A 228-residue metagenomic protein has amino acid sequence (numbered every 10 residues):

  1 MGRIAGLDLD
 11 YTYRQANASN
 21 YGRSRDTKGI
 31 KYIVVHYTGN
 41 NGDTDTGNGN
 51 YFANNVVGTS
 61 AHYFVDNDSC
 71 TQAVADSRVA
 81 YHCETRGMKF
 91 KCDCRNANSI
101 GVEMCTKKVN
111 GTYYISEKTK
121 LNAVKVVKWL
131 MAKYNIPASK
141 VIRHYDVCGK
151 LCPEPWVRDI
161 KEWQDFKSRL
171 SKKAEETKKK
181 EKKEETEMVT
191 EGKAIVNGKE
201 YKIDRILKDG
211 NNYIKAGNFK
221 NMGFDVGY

Functional and structural regions predicted by a protein language model:
M1-Q15, G22-T27, A97, C105-E184: Basic/polar, cationic surfaces and motifs that engage anionic cell-wall and phosphate/carboxylate ligands
M1-R95: N-terminal catalytic cores of peptidoglycan-degrading enzymes
Y37-N41, V74, L130-Y134, A174 (+1 more regions): Sec/Tat-exported extracytoplasmic proteins
G39, N67, S77, T106 (+2 more regions): A mature extracytoplasmic/lumenal domain signature
N67-D68, A138, D209: Residue-level signal for tight coil/turn positions that link beta-strands
Q72-A73, G149, K202, I214: A sequence-level detector of short linear motifs
E175-Y228: Primary recognition of N-terminal secretory signal peptides and signal-anchoring hydrophobic helices
